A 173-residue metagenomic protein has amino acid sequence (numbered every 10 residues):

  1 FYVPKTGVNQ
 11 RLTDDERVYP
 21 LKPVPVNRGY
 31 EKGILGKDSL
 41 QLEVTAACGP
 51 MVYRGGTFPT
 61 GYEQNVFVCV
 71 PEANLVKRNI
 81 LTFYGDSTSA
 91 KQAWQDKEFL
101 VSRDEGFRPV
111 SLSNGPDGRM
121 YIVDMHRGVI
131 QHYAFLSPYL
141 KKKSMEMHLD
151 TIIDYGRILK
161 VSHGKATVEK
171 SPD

Functional and structural regions predicted by a protein language model:
F1-D173: Beta-propeller domains with acidic blade repeats across secreted/periplasmic ectodomains and cytosolic WD/CNH propellers
